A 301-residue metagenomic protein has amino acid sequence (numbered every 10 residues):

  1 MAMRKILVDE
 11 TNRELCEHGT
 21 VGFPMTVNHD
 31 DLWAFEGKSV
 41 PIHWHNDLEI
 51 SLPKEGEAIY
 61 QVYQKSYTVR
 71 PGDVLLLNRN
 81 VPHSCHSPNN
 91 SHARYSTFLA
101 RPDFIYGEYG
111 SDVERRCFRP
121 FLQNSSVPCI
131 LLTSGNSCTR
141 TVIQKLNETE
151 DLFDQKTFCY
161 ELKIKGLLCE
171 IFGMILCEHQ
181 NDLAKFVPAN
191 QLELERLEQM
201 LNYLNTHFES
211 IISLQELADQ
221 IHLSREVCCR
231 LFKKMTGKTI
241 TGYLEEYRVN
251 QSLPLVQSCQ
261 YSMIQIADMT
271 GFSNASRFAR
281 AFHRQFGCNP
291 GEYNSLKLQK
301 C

Functional and structural regions predicted by a protein language model:
M1-V74, N80-V81, N89, E114-R116 (+3 more regions): Generic protein-terminus/edge-of-domain signal
G56, C138-Q155, R196-H207, Q251 (+1 more regions): Solvent-exposed, amphipathic alpha-helical segments
N80-D103, G110-V113: Ligand-binding loop in jelly-roll beta-barrel domains
E114-L167, N202: Amphipathic alpha-helical segments enriched in hydrophobic/aromatic residues interleaved with Lys/Arg
T157-C159, K163, D182-N190: Hydrophobic/aromatic-rich alpha-helical bundle segments in the mid-to-C-terminal region
C169-K185: Linker/hinge segments immediately adjacent to helix-turn-helix/homeobox DNA-binding domains
M174-H179, Q199-V249, Y261, Q265-L296: Basic/polar phosphate-binding segments, predominantly the helix-turn-helix DNA-binding elements of transcriptional
